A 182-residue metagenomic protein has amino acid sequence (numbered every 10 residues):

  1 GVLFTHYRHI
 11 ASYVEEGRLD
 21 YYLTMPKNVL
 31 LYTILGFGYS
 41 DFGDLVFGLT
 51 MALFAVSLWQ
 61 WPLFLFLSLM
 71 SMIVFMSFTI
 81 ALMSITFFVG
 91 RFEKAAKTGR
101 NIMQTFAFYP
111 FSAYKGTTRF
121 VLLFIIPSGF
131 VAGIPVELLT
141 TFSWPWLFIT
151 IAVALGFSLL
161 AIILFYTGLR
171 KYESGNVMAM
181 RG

Functional and structural regions predicted by a protein language model:
G1-V46: Hydrophobic alpha-helical transmembrane segments of multi-pass membrane transport proteins
F4-R8, S12, T79-M83, F87 (+1 more regions): Short helix-terminus and kink motifs of transmembrane alpha helices, predominantly at the cytoplasmic interface
H6-Y22, F64-S71, G90-A107: Hydrophobic alpha-helical transmembrane segments
Y32-S40, T118-F120, F148-T150: Alpha-helical segments in transporter systems
S40-F88, S143, I149-I151, G156-L160: Alpha-helical transmembrane segments and their short interhelical loops
T79, M83-L138: Transmembrane helix segments
F130-A152: Extracellular/periplasmic helix-loop-helix junctions in multi-pass membrane proteins
A154-G182: Junction motif at the cytosolic side of a transmembrane helix
